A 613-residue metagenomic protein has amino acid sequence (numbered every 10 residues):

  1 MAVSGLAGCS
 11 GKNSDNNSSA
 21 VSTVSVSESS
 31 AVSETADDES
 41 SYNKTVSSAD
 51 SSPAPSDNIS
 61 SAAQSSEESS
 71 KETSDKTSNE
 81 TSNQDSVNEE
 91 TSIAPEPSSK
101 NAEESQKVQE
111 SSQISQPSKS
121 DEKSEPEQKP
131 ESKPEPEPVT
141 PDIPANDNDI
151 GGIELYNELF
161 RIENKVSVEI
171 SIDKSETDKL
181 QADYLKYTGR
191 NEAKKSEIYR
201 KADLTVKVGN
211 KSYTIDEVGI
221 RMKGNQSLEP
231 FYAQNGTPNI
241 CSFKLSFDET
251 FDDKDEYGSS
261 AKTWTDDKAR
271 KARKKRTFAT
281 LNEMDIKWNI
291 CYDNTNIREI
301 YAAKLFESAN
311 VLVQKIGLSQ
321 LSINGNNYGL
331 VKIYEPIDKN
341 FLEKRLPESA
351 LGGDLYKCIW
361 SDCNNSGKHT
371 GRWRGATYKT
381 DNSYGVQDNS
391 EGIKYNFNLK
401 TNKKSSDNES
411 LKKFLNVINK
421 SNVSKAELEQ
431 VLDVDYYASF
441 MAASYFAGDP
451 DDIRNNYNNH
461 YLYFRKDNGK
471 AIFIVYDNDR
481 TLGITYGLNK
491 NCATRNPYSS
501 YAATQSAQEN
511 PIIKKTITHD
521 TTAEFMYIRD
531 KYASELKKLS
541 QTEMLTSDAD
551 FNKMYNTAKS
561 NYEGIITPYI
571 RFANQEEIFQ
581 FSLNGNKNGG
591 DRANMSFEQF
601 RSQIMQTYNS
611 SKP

Functional and structural regions predicted by a protein language model:
V3-G5, C9-G11, K133-M222, N556-P613: Regulatory N- and C-terminal appendages and interdomain linkers associated with kinase/kinase-like NTP transferase
V3-V26: Sec-dependent signal peptide cleavage junction
S47-S51, S56-S61, S65-P136: Extracytoplasmic intrinsically disordered, low-complexity "stalk/linker" and propeptide segments that are Pro/Thr-rich
P144-D149, K165, D178-L180, E391-N396 (+2 more regions): Middle-to-C-terminal accessory/interaction subdomains
L204-W288: Conserved oxyanion/phosphate-binding beta-strand-loop segments in alpha/beta enzyme cores
E249-D252, K268-E283, W288, A309-Q314 (+2 more regions): Internal "kinase-insert"/substrate-recognition segments embedded within catalytic cores of ATP-dependent enzymes
I290-V311: A conserved alpha-helical element in kinase catalytic cores
A309-L321, I453: Short, well-structured beta-strand/strand-turn elements
